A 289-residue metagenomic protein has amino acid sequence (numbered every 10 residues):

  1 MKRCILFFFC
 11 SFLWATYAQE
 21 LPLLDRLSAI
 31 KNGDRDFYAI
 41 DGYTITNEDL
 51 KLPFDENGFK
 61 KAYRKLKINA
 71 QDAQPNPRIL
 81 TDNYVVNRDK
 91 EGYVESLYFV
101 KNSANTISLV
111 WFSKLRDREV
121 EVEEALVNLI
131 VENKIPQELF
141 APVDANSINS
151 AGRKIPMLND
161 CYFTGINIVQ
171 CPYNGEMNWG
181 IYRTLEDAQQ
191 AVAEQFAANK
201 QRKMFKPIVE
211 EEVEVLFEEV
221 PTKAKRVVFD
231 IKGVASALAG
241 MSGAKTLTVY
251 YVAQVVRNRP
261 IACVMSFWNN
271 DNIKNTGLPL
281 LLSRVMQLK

Functional and structural regions predicted by a protein language model:
M1-L23: Bacterial Sec-dependent N-terminal signal peptides
L6, D55, F59, R64 (+3 more regions): Generic surface-pattern signal
L21-A104, K203-I261: Signature of long, low-cysteine stretches enriched in small and polar/charged residues
L24-K31, V110-C161, N258-K289: Surface-exposed amphipathic alpha-helical segments
N87-V94, T106-L109, L115-E123, M177-W179 (+3 more regions): Short, surface-exposed beta-strand/loop "edge" segments at domain boundaries and coil↔beta transitions
N105-S108, I168-Q170, P260-I261: Hydrophobic residues embedded in beta-strands of well-ordered beta-sheets
S147-R226, L247: Flexible, glycine-rich surface segments
Y182-V192, V255-S266: Short secondary-structure transition/capping segments
